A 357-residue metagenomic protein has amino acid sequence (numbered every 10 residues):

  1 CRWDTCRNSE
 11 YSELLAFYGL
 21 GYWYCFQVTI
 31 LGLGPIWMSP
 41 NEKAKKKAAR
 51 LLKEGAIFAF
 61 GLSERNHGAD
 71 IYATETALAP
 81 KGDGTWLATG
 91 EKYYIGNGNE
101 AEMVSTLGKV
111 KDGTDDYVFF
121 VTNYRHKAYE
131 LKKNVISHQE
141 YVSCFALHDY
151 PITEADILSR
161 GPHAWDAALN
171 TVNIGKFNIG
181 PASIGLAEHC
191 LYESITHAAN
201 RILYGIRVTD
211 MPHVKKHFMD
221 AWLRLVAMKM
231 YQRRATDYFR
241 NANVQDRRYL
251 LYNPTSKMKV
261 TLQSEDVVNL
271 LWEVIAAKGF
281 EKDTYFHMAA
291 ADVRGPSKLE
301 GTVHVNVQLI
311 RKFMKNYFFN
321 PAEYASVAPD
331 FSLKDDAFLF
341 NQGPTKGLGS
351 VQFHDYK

Functional and structural regions predicted by a protein language model:
C1-E54, N97-E100, L225, K229 (+1 more regions): Internal helix-loop-helix
E54-S63: A short, Trp-centered hydrophobic/proline-enriched beta-strand micro-motif
T85, T89-Y129: A short core secondary-structure module
K127-P151: Flexible, small-/acidic-enriched active-site or ligand-binding loops
C144-G175, Y192-D210, F353-K357: A glycine-rich, basic-preceded beta-loop-alpha segment at the flavin cofactor/substrate interface of flavin-utilizing
V226-K259, W272-I275: C-terminal helix-coil-helix/basic helical segment that borders enzyme active sites and/or dimer interfaces and provides
K278-Y356: Glycine-rich phosphate/cofactor-binding loops in nucleotide/flavin-utilizing enzymes
